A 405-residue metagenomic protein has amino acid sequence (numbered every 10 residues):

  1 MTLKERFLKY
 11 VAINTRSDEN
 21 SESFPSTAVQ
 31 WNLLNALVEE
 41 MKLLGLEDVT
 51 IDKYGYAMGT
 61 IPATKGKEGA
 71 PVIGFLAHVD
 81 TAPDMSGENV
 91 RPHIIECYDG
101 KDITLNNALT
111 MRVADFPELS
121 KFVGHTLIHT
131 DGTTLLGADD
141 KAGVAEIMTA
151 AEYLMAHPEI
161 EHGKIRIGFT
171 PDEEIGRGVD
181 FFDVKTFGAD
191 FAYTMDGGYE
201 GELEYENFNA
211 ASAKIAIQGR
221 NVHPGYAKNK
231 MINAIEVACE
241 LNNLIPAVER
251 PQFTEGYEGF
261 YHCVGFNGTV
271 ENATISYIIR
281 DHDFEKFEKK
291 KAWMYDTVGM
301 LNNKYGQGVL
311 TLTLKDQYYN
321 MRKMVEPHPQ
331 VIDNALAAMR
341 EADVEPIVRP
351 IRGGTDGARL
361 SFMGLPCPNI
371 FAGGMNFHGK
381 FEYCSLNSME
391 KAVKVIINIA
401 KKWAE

Functional and structural regions predicted by a protein language model:
T2-A28, I128-H129, N221, Y318 (+1 more regions): N-terminal capping segment at the start of a domain
E22-A70, G74-L76, D80, V90: A non-catalytic alpha/beta surface segment that caps or lines the substrate-entry region of metallo-dependent hydrolase
A28, T134-A145, K228-E236, Y383-E390: Short, conserved micro-motifs enriched in small and acidic residues
N32, I232-P251, E285-M300, D333 (+3 more regions): His/Asp/Glu-rich mid-to-C-terminal helical/loop segments that flank catalytic regions of hydrolases
D48-K53, G265-N267, R349-P350: Short beta-strand
K67-K164, F169, A189: Active-site metal-coordination/substrate-binding segment of hydrolases, especially metallo-dependent peptidases
I103, L119, H125-A138, D172-N302 (+2 more regions): Midchain, well-structured core segments that form catalytic/ion-binding scaffolds
E236-F253, F260-H262, V309, Y319-P368: Active-site-adjacent substrate-binding region of metalloamidase/peptidase-like peptide-processing proteins
